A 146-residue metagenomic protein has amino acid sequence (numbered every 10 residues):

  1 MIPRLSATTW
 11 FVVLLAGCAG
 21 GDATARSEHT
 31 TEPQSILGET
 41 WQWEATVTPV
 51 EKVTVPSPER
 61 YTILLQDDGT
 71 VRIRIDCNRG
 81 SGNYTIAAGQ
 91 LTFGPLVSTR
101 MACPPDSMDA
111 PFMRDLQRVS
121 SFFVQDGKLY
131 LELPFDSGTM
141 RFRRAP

Functional and structural regions predicted by a protein language model:
I2-R4, C18-P146: Lipid interaction determinants
S6-G17: Bacterial N-terminal signal peptides
